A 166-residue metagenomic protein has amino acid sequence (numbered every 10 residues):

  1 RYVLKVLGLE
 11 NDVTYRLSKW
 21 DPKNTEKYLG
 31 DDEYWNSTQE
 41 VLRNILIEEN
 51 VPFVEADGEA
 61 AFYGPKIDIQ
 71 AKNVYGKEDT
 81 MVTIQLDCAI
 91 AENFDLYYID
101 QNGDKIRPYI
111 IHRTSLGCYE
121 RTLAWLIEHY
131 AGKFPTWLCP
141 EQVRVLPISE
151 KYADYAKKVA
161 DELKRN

Functional and structural regions predicted by a protein language model:
R1-N166: NTP/phosphate- and nucleic-acid-binding module
